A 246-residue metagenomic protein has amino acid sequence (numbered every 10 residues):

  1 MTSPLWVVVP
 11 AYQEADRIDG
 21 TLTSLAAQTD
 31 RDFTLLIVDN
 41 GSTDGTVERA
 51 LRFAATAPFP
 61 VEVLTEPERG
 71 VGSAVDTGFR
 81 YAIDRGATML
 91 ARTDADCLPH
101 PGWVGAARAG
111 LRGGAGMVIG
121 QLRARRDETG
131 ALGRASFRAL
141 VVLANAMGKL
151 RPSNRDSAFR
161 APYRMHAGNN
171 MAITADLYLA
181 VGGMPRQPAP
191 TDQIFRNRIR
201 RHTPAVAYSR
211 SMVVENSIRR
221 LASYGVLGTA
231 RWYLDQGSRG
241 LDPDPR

Functional and structural regions predicted by a protein language model:
M1-S24: N-proximal low-complexity "stem/linker" segments adjacent to membrane-targeting elements
T23-D32: Short, acidic, metal-binding catalytic loop of nucleotide-sugar glycosyltransferases
D39-E48, C97: A conserved acidic beta->alpha catalytic loop
E66-R85: Glycine-rich, basic loop-to-helix element that forms the pyrophosphate-binding segment of sugar-nucleotide handling
G86-L98: Short beta-strand-to-loop acidic/aromatic patch adjacent to the donor-nucleotide binding site
G102-R134: Conserved donor NDP-sugar-binding/catalytic core segment of glycosyltransferases
G120-D127, S136-Y163: Short, flexible, basic/aromatic active-site loop/helix in glycosyltransferases
A189-F195: Acidic donor-binding loop at a coil-to-helix junction in glycosyltransferase catalytic cores that engages
